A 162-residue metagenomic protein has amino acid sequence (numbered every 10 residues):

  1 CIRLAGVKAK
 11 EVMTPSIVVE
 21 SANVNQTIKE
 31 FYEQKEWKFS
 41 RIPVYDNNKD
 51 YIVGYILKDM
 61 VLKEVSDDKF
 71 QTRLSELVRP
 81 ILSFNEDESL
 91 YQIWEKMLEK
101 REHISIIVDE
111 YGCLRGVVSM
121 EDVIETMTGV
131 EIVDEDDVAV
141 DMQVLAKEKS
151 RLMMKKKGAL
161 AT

Functional and structural regions predicted by a protein language model:
C1-T162: Cytosolic regulatory modules rich in charged/polar residues
